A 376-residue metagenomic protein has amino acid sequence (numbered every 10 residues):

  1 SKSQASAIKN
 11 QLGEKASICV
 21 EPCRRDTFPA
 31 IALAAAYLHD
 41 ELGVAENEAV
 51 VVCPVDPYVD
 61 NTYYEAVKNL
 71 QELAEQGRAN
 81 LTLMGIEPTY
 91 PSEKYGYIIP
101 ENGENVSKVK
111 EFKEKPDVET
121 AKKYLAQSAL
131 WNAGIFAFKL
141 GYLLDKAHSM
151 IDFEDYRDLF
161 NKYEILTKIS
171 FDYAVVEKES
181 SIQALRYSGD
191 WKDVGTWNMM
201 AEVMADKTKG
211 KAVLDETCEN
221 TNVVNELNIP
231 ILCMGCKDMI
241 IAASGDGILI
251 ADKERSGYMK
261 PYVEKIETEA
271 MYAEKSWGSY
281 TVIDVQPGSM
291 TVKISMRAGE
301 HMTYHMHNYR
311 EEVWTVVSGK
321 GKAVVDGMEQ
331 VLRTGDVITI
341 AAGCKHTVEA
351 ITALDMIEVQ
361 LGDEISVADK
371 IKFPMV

Functional and structural regions predicted by a protein language model:
S1-V52, Y58-E65: Conserved N-terminal catalytic core of the sugar/cofactor nucleotidyltransferase
A34, D56, I98, K139 (+2 more regions): Residue-level signal for inorganic ion chemistry
G43-E48, R78-A79, E274: Short helix-terminating capping/connector loops at secondary-structure junctions
C53, V316, V359: Catalytic metal- and UDP-sugar-binding loop of GT-A-like glycosyltransferases, i.e., residues flanking the conserved
N61-L166, Q183: Conserved core of the sugar-phosphate nucleotidyltransferase
L140-T315, K320-I338, T347, I365 (+1 more regions): Left-handed beta-helix
A341-G343: Extracellular beta-helix/beta-solenoid repeat scaffolds
T347-V376: Double-stranded beta-helix
